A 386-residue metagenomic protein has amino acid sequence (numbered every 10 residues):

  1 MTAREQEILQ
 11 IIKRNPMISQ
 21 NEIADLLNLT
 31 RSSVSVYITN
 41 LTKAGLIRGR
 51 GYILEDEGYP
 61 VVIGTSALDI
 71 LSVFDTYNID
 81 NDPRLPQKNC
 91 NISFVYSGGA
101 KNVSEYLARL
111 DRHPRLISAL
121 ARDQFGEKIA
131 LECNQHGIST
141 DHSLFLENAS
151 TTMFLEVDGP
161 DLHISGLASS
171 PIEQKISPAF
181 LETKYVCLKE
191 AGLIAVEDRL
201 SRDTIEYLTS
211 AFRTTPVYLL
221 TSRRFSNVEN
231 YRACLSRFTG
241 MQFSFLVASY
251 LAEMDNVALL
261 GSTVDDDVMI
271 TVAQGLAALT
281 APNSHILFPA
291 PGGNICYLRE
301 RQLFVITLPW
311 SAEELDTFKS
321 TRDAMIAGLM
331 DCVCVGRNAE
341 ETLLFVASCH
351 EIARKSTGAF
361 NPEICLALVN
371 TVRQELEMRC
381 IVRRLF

Functional and structural regions predicted by a protein language model:
T2-R4, I18-L26, T30-I117, L315 (+1 more regions): Glycine-rich phosphate/adenosyl-contacting loop at the front of the ribokinase-like
R4-S35, A281-P291, P309-E375, R379: Conserved post-catalytic alpha-helical subdomain immediately downstream of the catalytic base and nucleotide-binding
N15, A44, Q135-H136: Alpha-helix C-caps/helix-loop-beta hinges
D56-E57, P83-F94, R109-L193, L366-F386: Conserved N-terminal subdomain of the carbohydrate kinase-like
Y59-V61, I70, G192-A195, G240 (+1 more regions): Structural motif
L188, T204-V217: Glycosyltransferases and closely related glycan-assembly transferases that use nucleotide-activated donors
A195-L200, L220-S222: Catalytic beta/alpha-barrel core
A211-P216, T221-F304: Conserved phosphate/ATP/ADP-binding segment of small-molecule kinases
